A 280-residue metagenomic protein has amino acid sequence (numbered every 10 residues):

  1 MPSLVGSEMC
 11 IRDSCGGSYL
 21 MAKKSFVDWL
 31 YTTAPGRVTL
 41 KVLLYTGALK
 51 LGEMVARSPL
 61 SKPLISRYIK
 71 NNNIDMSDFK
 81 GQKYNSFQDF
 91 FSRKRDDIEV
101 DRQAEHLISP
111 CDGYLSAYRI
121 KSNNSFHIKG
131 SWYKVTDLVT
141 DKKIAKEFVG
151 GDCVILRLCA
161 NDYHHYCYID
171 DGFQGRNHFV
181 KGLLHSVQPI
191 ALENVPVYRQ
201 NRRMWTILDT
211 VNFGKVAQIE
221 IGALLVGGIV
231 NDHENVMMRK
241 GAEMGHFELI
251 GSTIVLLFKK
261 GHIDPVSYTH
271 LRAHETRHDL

Functional and structural regions predicted by a protein language model:
M1-D13, H270-A273, R277-L280: Single conserved hydrophobic/aromatic residue that forms the stacking wall/gate of nucleotide- or nucleobase-binding
C15-R272, R277: Contiguous, well-folded functional domains in the mature portion of proteins
